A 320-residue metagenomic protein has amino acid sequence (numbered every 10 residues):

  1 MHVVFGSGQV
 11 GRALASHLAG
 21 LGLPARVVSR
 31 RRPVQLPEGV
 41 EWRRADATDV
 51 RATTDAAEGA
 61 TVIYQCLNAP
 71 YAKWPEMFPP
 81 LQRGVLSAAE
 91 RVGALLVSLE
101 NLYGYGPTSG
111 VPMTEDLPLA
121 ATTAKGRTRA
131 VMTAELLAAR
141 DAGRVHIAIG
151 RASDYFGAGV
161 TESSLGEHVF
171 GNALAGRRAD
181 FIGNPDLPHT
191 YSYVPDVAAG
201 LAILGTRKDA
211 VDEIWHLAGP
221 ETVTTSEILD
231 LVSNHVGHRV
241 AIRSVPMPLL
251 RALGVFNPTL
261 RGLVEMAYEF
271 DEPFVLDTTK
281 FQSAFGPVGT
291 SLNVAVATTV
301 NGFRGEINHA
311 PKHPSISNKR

Functional and structural regions predicted by a protein language model:
M1-L21: N-terminal Rossmann NAD(P)H-binding glycine-rich loop of SDR-like oxidoreductase domains
G8, G200-L263, T278, T290-R320: Mid/C-terminal beta-alpha module of Rossmann-like enzyme folds, strongest in SDR-family dehydrogenases/epimerases
P24, R83-V131, A148: Conserved Rossmann-fold NAD(P)-dependent oxidoreductase catalytic core, especially the SDR/UDP-sugar
P33-V34, V40-V92: NAD(P)H-binding glycine-rich loop region in Rossmannoid oxidoreductase-like domains and their noncatalytic homologs
P75-P79, T122-A134, V160-E167, L187-Y191 (+2 more regions): Short-chain dehydrogenase/reductase
N101, A134-G159: Conserved beta-loop-beta element that borders a ligand/cofactor-binding pocket
T161-H168, I182-G205, D212-H216: Substrate-positioning beta->alpha
H168-T190, A241-F274: Alpha-helical membrane-targeting segments
